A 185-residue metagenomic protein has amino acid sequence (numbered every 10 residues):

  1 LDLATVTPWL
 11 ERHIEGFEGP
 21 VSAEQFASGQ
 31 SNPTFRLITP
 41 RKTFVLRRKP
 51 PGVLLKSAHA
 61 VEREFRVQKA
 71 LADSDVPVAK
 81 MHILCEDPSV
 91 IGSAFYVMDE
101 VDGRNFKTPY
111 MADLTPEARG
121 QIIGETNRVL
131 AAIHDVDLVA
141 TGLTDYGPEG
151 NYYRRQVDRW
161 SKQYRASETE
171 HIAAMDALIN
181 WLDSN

Functional and structural regions predicted by a protein language model:
L1-V21: Juxta-kinase regulatory segment immediately upstream of eukaryotic protein kinase catalytic domains
P20-A177, W181, N185: ATP-binding pocket architecture of kinase catalytic cores
